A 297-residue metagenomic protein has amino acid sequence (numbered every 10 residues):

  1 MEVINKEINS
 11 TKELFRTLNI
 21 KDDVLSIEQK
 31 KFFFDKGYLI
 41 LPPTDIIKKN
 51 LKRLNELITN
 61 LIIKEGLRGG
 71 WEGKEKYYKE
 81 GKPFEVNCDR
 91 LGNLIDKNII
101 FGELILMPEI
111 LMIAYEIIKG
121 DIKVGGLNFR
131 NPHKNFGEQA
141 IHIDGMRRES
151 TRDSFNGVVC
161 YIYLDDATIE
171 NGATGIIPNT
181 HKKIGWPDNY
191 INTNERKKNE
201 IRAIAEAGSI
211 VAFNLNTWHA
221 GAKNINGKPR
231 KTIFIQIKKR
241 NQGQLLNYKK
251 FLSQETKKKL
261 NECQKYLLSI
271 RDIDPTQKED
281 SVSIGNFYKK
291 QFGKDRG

Functional and structural regions predicted by a protein language model:
E2-K36, P42-I141, M146-R147: Non-heme Fe(II)-dependent double-stranded beta-helix
E2-N19, K64-L67, T217-W218, A222-G297: Non-heme Fe(II)/2-oxoglutarate
N98-E103, K198-I201, A220-A222: Active-site rim elements
M112, E138-I204, Q242-F251: Catalytic core of non-heme Fe(II) oxygenases with the double-stranded beta-helix
G126-F129, C160-I162, I233-I237: A structural signal for short, well-ordered beta-strand segments
E200, A207-I210, K228-T232: Active-site lining segments that contact anionic ligands and/or coordinate catalytic metals
A205-H219: Conserved metal-binding segment of the jelly-roll/cupin
